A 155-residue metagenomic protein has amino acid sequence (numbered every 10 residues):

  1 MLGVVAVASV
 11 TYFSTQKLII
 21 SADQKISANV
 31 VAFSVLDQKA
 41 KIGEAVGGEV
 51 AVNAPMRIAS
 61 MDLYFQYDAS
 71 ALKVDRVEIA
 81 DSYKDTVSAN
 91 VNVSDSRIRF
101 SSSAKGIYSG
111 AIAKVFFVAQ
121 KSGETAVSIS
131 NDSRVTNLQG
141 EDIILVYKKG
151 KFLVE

Functional and structural regions predicted by a protein language model:
M1-E155: Acidic, low-complexity intrinsically disordered segments
